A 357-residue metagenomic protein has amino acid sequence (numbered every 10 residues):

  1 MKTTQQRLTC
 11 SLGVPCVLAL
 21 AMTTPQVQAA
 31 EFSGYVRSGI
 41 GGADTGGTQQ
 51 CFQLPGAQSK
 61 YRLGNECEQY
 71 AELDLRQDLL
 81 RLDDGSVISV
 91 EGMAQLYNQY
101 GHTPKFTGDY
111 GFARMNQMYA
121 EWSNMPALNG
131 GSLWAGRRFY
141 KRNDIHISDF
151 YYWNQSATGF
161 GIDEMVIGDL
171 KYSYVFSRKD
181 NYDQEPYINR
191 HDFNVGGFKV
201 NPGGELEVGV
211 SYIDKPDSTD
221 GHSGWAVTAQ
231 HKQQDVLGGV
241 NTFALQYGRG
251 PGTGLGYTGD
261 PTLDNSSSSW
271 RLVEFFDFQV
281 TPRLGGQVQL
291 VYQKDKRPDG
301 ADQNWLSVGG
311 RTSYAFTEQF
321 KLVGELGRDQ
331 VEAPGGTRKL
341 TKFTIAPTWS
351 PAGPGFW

Functional and structural regions predicted by a protein language model:
M1-L8: N-terminal secretory signal peptides that target proteins for export/translocation
C10-N129, D277, R311-Y314, F320: Beta-barrel outer-membrane channel/assembly domains of diderm bacteria
Q26-S33, R76-V90, M125-S132, V166-S173 (+6 more regions): Short loop/turn motifs that connect adjacent beta-strands in outer-membrane beta-barrel proteins
S33-R37, Y70-R76, E91-M93, Q117-E121 (+8 more regions): One-face residue pattern on beta-strands with alternating periodicity enriched for small/polar residues
G34, S89-Y97, W134-R137, V208-Y212 (+1 more regions): Extended hydrophobic secondary-structure segments that form protein cores and membrane-embedded regions
G39-L63, H102-N116, A127-D217: Surface-exposed coil loops of outer-membrane beta-barrel proteins
L63-Q69, D109-F112, Y152-N154, E185-Y187 (+4 more regions): Short sequence motifs at beta-strands and strand-loop junctions characteristic of Gram-negative outer-membrane
G196-K215, T219-A333, K339-W349: Detector for outer-membrane/organellar transmembrane beta-barrel domains, recognizing the amphipathic beta-strand
